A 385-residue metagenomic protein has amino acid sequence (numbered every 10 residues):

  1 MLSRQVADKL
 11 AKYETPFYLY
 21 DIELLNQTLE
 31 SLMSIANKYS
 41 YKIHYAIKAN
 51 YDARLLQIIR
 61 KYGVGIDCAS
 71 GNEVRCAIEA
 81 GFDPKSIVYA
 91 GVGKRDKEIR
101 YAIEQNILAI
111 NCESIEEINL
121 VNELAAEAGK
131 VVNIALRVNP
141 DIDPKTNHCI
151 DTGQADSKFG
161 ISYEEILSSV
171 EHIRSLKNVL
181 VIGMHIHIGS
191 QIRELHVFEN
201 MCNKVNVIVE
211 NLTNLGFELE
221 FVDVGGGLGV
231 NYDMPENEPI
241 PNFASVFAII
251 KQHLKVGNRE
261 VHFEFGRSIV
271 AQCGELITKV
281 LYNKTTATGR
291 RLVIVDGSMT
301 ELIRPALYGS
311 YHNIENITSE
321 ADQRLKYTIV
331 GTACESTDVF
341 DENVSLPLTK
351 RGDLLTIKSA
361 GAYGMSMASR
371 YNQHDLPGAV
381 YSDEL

Functional and structural regions predicted by a protein language model:
M1-V132, R174-L180, V207-N214, S345-L348 (+1 more regions): A charged N-terminal "starter" segment
L24, N50, E73, K94 (+9 more regions): Short, glycine-/Ser/Thr-/acidic-enriched flexible segments
H44, N133, F221, E260 (+1 more regions): Hydrophobic "anchor" residues on beta-strands that sit immediately upstream of conserved functional sites
A46, N133-N139, H185-H187, D223-G225 (+2 more regions): Short beta-strand segments
L56, E79, I99-E104, V121-L124 (+6 more regions): Short acidic, glycine/serine/threonine-rich loops at helix termini
I66-D67, I87, I110, M184 (+3 more regions): Hydrophobic residues within beta-strands of alpha/beta enzymes
D141-Y282, L346: Active-site loop/helix belt of alpha/beta enzymes
I249, N258-L385: Charged (often Lys/Glu-rich) extended helix/loop segments that serve as interaction or gating elements
